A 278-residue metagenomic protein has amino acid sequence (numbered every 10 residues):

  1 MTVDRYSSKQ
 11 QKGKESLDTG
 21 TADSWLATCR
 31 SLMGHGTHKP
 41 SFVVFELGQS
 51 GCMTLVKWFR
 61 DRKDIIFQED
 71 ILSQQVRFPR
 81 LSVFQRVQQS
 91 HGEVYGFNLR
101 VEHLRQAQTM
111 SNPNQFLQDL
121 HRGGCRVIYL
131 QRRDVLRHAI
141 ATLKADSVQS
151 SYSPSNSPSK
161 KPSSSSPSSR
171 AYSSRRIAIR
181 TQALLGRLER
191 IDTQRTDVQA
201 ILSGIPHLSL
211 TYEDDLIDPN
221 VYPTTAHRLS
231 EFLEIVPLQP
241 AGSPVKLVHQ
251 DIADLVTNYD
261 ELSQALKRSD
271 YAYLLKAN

Functional and structural regions predicted by a protein language model:
M1-V94, N98-R100, Q239, V248: PAPS-dependent sulfotransferase catalytic core
F45, Q49, T181-L188, D215: Short, charged/polar micro-motifs that form catalytic or ligand-binding hotspots
L47, L99, R132, T211-D214: Short, well-ordered beta-to-alpha junction loops that form the rim of enzyme active sites and present histidine/acidic
I65, C125, Y271-L275: Short glycine-aromatic motifs
F67, V94-G96, V127-Y129, H207-S209: Conserved beta-strand scaffold positions in the cores of enzyme catalytic domains, especially in NTP/NDP-utilizing
Q74-R77, V135-L136, D215-D218: A short acidic, often aromatic-flanked loop/helix-cap motif at beta-alpha or helix-coil junctions that lines enzyme
V101-G204, N220-L238: PAPS-dependent sulfotransferase catalytic domain
P167-R175, A200-K276: The conserved 3'-phosphoadenosine-5'-phosphosulfate
